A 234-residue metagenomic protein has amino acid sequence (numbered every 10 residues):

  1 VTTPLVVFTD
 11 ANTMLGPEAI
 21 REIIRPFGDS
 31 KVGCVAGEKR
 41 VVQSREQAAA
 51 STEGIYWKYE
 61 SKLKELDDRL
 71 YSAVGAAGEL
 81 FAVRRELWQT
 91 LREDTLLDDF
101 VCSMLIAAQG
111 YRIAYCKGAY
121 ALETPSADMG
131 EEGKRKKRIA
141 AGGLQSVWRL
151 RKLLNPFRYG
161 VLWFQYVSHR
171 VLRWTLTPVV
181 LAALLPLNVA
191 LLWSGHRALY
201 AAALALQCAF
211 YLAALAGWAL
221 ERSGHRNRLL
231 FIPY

Functional and structural regions predicted by a protein language model:
T3-P4, T9, P17-L96: Long helical/loop segments within the catalytic core of UDP-sugar-dependent glycosyltransferases, especially the large
A11-T13, A119: Short, ordered loop/turn segments at secondary-structure junctions
N12, L63, I106: Residue-level signature of catalytic and energy-coupling elements of molecular machines, predominantly ATP/GTP-dependent
M14, A82, E123: Short aromatic/basic micro-patch
F27-E60, D94-D98, S103-H169: Catalytic donor/gating beta->alpha subdomain of glycosyltransferases that bind UDP-sugars
Y59-K62, L70, G143, V147-R151 (+2 more regions): A transmembrane-helix-recognition feature enriched in membrane-embedded lipid enzymes and envelope glyco-/phospholipid
G75-A77, R149-L150, N155, A182: Short coil/turn segments at secondary-structure boundaries
E123, R173-Y234: Membrane-embedded multi-pass helical conduit in multi-pass membrane proteins, especially envelope-biosynthetic
